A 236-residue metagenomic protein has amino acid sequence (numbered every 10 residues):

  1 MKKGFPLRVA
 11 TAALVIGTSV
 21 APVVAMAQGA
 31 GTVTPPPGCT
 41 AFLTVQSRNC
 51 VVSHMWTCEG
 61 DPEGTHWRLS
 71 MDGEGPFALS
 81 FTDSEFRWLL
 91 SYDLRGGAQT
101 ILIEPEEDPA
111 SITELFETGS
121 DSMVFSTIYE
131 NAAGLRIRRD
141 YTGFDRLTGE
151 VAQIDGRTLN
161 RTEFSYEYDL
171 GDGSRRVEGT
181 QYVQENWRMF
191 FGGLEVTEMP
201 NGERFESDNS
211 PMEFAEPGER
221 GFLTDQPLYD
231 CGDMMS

Functional and structural regions predicted by a protein language model:
M1-A13: Bacterial N-terminal signal peptides that target proteins for export
I16-M26: C-terminal segment of classical bacterial N-terminal signal peptides
A27-L69, F125: N-terminal cleavable signal peptides for secretion/export
H54-D61, P76-S84, G143-D145, Q181: Broad, structure-driven detector of short, well-ordered beta-strand segments within folded domains
D61-D121: An acidic-aromatic
A110, L115, A132, Y229-S236: Exposed acidic/polar residues on beta-strands and adjacent loops within beta-sheet cores, strongest in beta-propeller
T113-D172: Extended beta-strand-rich segments in extracellular/periplasmic secretory proteins, especially within noncatalytic
R157-M235: Extended soluble regions of mature proteins
